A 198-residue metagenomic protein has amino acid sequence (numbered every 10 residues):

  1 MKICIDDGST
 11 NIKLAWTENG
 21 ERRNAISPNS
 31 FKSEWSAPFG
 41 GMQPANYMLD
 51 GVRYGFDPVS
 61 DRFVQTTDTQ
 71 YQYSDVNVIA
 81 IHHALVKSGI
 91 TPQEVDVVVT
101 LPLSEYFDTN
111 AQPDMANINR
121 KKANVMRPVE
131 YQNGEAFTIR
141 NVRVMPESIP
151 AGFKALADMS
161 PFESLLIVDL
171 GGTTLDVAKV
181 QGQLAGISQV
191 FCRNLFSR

Functional and structural regions predicted by a protein language model:
M1-I167, L184-R198: Nucleotide/phosphate-binding catalytic cleft detector across ATP-hydrolyzing and phosphate-transferring enzymes
V168-G172: Active-site-proximal alpha-helical scaffolds that flank and shape metal-associated catalytic sites
D176-A178: A structural feature that tracks compact, well-ordered secondary-structure segments with a strong bias toward
Q181: A cytosolic small-molecule/anion-sensing beta-strand core signal
